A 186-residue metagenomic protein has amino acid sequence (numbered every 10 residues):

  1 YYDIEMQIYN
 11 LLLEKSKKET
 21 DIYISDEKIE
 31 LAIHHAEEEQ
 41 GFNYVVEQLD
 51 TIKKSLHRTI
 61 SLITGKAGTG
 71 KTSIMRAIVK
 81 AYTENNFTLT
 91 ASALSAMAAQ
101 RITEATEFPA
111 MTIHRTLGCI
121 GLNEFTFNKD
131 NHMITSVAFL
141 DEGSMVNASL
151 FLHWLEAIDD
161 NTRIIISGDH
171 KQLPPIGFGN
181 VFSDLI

Functional and structural regions predicted by a protein language model:
Y1-I186: Conserved ATP-binding/catalytic motifs of P-loop helicase motor domains
